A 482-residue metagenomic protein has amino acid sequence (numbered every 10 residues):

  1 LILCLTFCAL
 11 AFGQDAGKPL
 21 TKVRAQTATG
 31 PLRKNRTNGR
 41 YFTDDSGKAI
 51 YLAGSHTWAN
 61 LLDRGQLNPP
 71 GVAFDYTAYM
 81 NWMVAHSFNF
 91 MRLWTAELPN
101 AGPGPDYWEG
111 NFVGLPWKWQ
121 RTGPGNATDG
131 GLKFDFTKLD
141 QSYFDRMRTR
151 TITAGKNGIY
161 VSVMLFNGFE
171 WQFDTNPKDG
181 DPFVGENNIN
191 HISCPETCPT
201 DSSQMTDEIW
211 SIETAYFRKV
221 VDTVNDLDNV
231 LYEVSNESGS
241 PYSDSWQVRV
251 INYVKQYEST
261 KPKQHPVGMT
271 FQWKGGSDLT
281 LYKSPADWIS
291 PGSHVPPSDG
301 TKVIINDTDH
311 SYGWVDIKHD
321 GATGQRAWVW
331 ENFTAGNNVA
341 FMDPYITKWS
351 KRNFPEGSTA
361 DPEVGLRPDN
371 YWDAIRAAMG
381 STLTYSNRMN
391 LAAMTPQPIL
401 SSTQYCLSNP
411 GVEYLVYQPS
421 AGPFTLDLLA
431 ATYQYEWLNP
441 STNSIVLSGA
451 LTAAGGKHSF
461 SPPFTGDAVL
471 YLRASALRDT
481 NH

Functional and structural regions predicted by a protein language model:
L5-G13: Hydrophobic h-region of N-terminal signal peptides that target proteins for export in Gram-negative bacteria
G13-H86, T425, L429-L447, S459 (+1 more regions): Non-catalytic accessory regions flanking glycosidase/transglycosidase catalytic cores in CAZymes
P19, G313, Q325-A450, K457-H482: Aromatic- and carboxylate-lined catalytic core of secreted/periplasmic carbohydrate-active enzymes
K22, N81, V220-T223, G276-T280 (+4 more regions): Short, flexible, glycine/charge-rich loop motifs used to bind or transfer phosphoryl groups or to couple energy/partner
T29, N35-A286: Active-site mouth of glycoside hydrolases
P31-N35, T280-L281, P296-P297, T403-N409 (+1 more regions): Short, exposed beta-strand/loop patches in secreted or surface proteins that constitute
I212-A215, D226-L366, N370: Extracellular glycoside hydrolase catalytic/binding regions
